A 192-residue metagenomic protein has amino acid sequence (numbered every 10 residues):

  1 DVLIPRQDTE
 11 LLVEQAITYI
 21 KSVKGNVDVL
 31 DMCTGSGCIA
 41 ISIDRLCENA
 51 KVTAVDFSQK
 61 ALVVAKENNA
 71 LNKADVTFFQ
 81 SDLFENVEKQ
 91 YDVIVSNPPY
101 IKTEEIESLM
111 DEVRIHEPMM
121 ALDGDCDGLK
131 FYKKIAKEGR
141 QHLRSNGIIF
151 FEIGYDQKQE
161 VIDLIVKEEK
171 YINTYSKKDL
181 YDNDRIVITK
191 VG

Functional and structural regions predicted by a protein language model:
V2-E14, K130: Conserved SAM-binding loop and adjacent beta-strand
P5, G35-S36, L180-N183: Short glycine/threonine-rich catalytic loop with a Thr-x-Gly-x-Asp
L11-S108: Conserved SAM/SAH cofactor-binding pocket of Class I
A16, I43, V113, I135-G139: Class I S-adenosylmethionine-dependent transferase superfamily signal
Y100, K190-G192: C-terminal beta-strand of the catalytic ATP-binding
Y100-K130: Mobile active-site "lid"/loop adjacent to the S-adenosyl-L-methionine
C126-K190: Conserved Class I SAM-dependent methyltransferase catalytic core
